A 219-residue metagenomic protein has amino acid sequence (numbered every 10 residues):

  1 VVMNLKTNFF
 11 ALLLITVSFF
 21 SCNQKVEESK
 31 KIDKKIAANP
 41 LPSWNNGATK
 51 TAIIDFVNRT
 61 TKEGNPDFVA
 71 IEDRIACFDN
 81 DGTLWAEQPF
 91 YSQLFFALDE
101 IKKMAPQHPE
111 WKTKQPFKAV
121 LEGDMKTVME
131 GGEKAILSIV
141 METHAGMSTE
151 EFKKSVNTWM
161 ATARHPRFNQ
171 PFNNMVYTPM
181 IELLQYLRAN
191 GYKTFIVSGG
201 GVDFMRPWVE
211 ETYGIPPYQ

Functional and structural regions predicted by a protein language model:
V2-F10: Bacterial N-terminal signal peptides that target proteins for export
F10-T16: Hydrophobic helical h-region of N-terminal Sec-dependent signal peptides in bacterial secretory/periplasmic proteins
S18-S21: C-terminal motif of bacterial Sec signal peptides marking the signal peptidase cleavage site
N23-S29: Bacterial lipoprotein signal-peptidase II cleavage site
K30-Q219: Alpha-helical substrate-recognition element adjacent to the catalytic core
